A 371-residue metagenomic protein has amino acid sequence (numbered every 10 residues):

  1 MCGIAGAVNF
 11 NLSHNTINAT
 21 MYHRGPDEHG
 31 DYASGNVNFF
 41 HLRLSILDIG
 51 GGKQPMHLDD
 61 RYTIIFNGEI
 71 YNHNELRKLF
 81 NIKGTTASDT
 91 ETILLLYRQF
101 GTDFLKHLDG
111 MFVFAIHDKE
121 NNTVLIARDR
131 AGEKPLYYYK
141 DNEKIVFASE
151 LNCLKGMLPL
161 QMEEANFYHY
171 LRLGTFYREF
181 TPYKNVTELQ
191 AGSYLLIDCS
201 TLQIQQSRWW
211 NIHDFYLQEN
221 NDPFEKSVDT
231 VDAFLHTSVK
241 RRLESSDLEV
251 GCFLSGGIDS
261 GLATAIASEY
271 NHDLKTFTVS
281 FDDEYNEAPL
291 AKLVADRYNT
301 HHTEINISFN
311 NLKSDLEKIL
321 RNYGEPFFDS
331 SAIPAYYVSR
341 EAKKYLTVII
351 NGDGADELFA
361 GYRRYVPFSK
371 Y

Functional and structural regions predicted by a protein language model:
M1-G324, A335, S339: Cysteine-centered catalytic environments shared across enzyme families
E284, P326, I350-D353: Exposed, low-complexity/repetitive linear segments and helix-based recognition motifs, biased toward charged/polar
F327-P334, S369-Y371: Catalytic subdomain that performs nucleotidyl-dependent activation
Y337-Y371: Active-site adenylate/phosphate-handling loop in enzymes that bind or generate adenylated species
